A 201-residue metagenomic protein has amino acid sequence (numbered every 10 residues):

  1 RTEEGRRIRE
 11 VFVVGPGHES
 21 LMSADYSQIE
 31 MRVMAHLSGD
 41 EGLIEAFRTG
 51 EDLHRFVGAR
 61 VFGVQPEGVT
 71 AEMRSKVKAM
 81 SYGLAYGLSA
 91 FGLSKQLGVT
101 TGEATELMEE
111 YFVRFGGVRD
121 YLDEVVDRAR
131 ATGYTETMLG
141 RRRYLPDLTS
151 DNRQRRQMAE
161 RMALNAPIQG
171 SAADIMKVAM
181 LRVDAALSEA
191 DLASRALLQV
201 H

Functional and structural regions predicted by a protein language model:
R1-H201: Conserved catalytic core of nucleotide polymerization and phosphodiester-bond processing enzymes
